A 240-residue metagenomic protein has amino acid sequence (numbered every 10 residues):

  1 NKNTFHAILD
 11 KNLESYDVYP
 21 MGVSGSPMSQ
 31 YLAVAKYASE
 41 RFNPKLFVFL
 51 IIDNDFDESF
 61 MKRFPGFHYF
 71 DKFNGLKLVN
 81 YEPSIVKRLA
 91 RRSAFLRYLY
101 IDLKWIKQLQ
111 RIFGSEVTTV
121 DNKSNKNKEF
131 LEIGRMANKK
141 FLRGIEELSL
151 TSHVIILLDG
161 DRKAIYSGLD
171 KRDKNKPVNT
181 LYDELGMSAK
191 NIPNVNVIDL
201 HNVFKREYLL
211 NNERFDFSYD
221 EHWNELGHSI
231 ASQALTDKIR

Functional and structural regions predicted by a protein language model:
N1-F56, H228: Membrane-embedded segments
K2-F5, A33-K36, M61-P65, L169-R172 (+1 more regions): Short, glycine/charged-enriched secondary-structure capping and boundary segments
K11-N12, A38-R41, L50, L148 (+5 more regions): Structured segments of extracytoplasmic/periplasmic soluble domains in secreted or envelope-associated proteins
E14-D17, N43-F47, L150-I155, I192-V195: Loop/turn elements at helix/coil->beta-strand transitions in domains of secreted/extracellular proteins
P20-M21, L131-E132, F217-E221: Second-shell loop/turn segments in exported
M28, L32, R135, K139-L142 (+1 more regions): Short, amphipathic alpha-helical "lid/cap" segments that border enzyme active or binding sites
D53-M187, L200-R206: Serine-dependent acyl-ester chemistry module
K163-R240: Catalytic His-Asp segment of secreted/periplasmic serine-dependent ester chemistry enzymes
